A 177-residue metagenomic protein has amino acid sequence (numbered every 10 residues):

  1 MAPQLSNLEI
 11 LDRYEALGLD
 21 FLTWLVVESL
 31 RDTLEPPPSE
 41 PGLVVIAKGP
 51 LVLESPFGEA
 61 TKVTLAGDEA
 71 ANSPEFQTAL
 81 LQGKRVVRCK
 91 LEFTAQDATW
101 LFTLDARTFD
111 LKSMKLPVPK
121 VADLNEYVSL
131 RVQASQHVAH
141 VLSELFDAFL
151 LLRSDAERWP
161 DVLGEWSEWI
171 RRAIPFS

Functional and structural regions predicted by a protein language model:
M1-S177: Intrinsically disordered, low-complexity, charge-rich terminal extensions of nucleic-acid-associated complexes
